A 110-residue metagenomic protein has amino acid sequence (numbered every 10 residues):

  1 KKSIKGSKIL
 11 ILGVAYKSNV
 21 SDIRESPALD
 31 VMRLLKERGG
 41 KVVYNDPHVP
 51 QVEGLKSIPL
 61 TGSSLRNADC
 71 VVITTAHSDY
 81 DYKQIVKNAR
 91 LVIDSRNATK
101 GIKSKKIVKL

Functional and structural regions predicted by a protein language model:
K1-L110: Structural/interface elements that position substrates and couple domains in central-metabolism enzymes
